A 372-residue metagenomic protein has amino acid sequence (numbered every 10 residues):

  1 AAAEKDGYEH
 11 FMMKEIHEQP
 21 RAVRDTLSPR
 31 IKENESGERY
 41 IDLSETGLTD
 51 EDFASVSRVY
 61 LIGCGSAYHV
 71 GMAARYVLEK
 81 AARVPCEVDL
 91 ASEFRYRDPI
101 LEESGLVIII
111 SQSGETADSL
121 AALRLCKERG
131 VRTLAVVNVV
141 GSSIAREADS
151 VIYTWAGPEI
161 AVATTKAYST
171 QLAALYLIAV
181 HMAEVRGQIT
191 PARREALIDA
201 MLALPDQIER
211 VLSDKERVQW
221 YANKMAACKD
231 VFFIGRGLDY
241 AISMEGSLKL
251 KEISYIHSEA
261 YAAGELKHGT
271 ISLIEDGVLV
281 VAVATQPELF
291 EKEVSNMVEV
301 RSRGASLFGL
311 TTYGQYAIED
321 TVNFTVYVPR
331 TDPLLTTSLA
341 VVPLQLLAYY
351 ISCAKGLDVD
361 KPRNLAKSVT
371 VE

Functional and structural regions predicted by a protein language model:
A1, K5, M12, S306 (+2 more regions): Generic C-terminus detector
A1-P20, R24-D25: Intein/HINT protein-splicing elements and their conserved insertion hotspots or analogous self-processing inserts
A3-K5, E15, D50-F53, E79 (+7 more regions): Replace "in large, NTP-powered and nucleic-acid-processing enzymes" with "in large, NTP-powered factors and other
Q19-V23, L27-Y60, V140, S150-L279 (+1 more regions): Active-site phosphate/pyrophosphate-binding segments
A54-A203, V283-Y327, L347, K355: Glycine-rich phosphate-binding loops that contact phosphosugars or nucleotide phosphates
G65-H69, T165-L172, G237, A241 (+1 more regions): Short, conserved micro-motifs enriched in small and acidic residues
V70-M72, E87-V88, A117-L120, Q219-Y221 (+8 more regions): Extended hydrophobic-aromatic, low-complexity segments
V278-Q286, A340-V341, Q345: Hydrophobic membrane-spanning alpha-helices of multi-pass integral membrane proteins
